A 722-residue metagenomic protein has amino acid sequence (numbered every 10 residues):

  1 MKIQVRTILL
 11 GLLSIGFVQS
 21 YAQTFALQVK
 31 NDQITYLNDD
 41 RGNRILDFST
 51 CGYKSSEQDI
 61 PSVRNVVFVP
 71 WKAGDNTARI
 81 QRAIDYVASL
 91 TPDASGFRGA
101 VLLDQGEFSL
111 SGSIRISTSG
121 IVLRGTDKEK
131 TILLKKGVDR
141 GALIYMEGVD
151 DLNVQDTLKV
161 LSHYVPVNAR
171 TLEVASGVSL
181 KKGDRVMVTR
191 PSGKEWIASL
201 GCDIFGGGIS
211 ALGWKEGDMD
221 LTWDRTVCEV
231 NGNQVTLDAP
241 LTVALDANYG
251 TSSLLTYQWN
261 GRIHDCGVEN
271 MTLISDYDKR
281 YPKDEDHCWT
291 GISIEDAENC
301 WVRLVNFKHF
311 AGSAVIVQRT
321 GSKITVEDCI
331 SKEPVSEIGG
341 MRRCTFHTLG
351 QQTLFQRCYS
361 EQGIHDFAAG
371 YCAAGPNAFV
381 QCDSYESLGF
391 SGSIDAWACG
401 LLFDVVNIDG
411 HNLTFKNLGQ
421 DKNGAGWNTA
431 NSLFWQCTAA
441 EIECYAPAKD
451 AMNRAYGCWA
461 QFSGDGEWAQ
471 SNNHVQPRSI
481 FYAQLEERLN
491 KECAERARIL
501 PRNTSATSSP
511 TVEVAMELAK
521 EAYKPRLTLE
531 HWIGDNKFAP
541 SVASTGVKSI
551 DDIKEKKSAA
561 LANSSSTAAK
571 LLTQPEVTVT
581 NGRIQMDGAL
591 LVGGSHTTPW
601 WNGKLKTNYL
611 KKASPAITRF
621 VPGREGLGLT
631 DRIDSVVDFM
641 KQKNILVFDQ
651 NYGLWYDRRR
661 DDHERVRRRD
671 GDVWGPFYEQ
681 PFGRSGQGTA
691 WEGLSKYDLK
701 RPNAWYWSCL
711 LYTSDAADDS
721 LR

Functional and structural regions predicted by a protein language model:
T7, L12, Y21-Y281, A455-A559: Extracellular "leader-to-stem" segments immediately downstream of a signal peptide or signal-anchor in secreted/lumenal
Q23, L529-F639: Mature N-terminal, pre-catalytic/accessory segment of carbohydrate-active enzymes
P92-D93, G112-S113, I132-K136, T236 (+9 more regions): Short glycine/acidic-rich loop motifs that flank beta-strands on beta-rich extracellular proteins
G120, E129, H264-S275, E298-H309 (+6 more regions): Right-handed parallel beta-helix
S192-D224, C228-E229, E269-L354, F367: Right-handed parallel beta-helix
W600-I617, R660-S708: Aromatic- and acidic-residue-enriched carbohydrate-binding clefts of CAZyme catalytic domains
D631-Y656: Catalytic domains of carbohydrate-active enzymes, especially glycoside hydrolases
Y712-D719: Conserved small/polar residues in nucleotide/adenosyl-binding loops
